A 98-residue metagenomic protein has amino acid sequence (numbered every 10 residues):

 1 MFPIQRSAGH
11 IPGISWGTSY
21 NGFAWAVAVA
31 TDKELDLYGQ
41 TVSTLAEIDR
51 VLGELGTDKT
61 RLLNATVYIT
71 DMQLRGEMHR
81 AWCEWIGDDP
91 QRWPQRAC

Functional and structural regions predicted by a protein language model:
M1-L63, I69-C98: N-terminal presequence-like segments and the immediate start of the first folded domain
